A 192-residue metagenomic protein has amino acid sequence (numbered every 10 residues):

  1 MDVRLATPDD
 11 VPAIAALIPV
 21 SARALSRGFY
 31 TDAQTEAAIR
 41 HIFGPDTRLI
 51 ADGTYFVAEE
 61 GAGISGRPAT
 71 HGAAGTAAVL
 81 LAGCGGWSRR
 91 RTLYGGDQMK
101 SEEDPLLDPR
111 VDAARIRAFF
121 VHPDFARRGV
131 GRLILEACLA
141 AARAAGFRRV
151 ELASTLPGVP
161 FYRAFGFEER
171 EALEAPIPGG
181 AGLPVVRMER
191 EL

Functional and structural regions predicted by a protein language model:
D2-A16: A short beta-loop-alpha structural element at the N-terminal edge of CoA-dependent acyl/N-acetyltransferase catalytic
A6, R117, A153-S154: Small/polar loops that bind or transfer phosphate-bearing groups
P19-P45: Conserved GNAT-fold acetyl-CoA-binding loop/helix
I42-V57, G61, P68, R90-Y94 (+1 more regions): A short helix-loop-beta-strand connector motif used in the catalytic cores of GNAT acetyltransferases and, in some
I64-A126, A141, L173-P184: Conserved acyl-donor/pantetheine-binding loop and adjacent beta-alpha core of acyl/acetyltransferases and related
D124-F125, G129-A137: Conserved acetyl-CoA pyrophosphate-binding loop and the N-cap/start of the following alpha-helix in GNAT-like
L135, A142-T155: Conserved GNAT acetyl-CoA-binding A-motif
R148, T155-V159, F165, E171-L192: C-terminal "cap" of GNAT-fold acetyltransferases
